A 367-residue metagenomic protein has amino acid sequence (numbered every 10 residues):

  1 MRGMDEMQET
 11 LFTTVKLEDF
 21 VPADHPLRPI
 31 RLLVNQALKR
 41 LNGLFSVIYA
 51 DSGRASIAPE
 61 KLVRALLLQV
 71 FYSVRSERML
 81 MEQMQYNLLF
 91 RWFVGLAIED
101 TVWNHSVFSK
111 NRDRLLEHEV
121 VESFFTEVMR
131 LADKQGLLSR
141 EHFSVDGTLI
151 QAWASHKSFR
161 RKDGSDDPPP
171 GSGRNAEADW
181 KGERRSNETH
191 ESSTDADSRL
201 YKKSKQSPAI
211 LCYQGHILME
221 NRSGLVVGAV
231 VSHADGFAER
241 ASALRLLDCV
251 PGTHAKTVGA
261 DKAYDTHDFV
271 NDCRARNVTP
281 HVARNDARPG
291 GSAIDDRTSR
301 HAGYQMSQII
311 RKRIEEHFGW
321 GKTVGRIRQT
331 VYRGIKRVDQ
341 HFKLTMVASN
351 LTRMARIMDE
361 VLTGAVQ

Functional and structural regions predicted by a protein language model:
R2-D5, E9-L11, F20, R28-L137 (+1 more regions): Basic, low-complexity intrinsically disordered segments
Q8-T13, L41-F45, S106-F108, T194 (+5 more regions): Short acidic (Asp/Glu) and glycine-rich catalytic loops that position anionic groups and cofactors
K16, F20, R114, H118 (+7 more regions): Hydrophobic alpha-helical scaffolding
S52-E60, P208, R333-F342: Structural motif
A65, L80, N104, I217 (+6 more regions): Hydrophobic, well-ordered secondary-structure elements that form the walls of internal hydrophobic environments
Q85, V94-D272, N285, S349: Polybasic low-complexity intrinsically disordered regions
G164-P168, D179, K262-Q340, L362: Helix-centered, glycine/charged polyanion-binding patches within enzymatic domains that contact phosphate-containing
R328-Q329, A355-Q367: A short, flexible helix-boundary coil/loop motif
